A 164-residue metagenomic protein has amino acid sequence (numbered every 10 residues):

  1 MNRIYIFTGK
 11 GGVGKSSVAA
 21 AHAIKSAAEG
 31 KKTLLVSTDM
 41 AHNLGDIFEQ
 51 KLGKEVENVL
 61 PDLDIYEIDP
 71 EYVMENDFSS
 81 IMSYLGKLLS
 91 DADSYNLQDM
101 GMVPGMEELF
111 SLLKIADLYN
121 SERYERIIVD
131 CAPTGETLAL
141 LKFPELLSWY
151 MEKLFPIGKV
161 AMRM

Functional and structural regions predicted by a protein language model:
M1-V13, V18-M164: Nucleotide-state-sensitive switch-loop elements of NTP-binding domains
